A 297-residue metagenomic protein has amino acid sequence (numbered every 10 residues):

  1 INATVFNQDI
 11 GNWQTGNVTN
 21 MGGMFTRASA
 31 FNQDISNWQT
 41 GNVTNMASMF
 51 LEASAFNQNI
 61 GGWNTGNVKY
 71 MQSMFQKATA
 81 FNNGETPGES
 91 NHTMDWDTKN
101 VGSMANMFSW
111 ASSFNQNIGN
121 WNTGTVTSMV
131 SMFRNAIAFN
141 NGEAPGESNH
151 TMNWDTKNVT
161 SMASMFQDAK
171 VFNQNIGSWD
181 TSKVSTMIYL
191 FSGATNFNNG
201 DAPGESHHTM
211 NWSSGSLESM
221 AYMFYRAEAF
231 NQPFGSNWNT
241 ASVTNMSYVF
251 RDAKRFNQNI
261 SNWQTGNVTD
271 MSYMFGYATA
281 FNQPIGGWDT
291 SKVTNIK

Functional and structural regions predicted by a protein language model:
I1-K297: Negatively charged
